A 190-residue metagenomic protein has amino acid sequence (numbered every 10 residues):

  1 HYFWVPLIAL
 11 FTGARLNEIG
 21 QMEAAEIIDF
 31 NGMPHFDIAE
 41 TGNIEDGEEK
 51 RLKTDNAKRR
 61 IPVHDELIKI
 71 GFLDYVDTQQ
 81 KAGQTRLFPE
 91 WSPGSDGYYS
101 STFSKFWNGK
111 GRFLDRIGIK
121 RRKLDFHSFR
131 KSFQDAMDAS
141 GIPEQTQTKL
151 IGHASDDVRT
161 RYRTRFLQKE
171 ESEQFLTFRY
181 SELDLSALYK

Functional and structural regions predicted by a protein language model:
H1-L16, G20, F30: Basic, Lys/Arg- and aromatic-enriched nucleic-acid-binding interface segment
Y2, G32, A57, K120 (+1 more regions): Exposed loop/turn and edge beta-strand positions of beta-sandwich/beta-sheet ligand-binding modules
F3-W4, P34-F36, F72-L73, F126-F129: Tryptophan-centric aromatic hotspots in well-structured domains and transmembrane helices
L10-T12, E23-E26, E40-N43, D65-L67 (+4 more regions): Short, flexible loop/turn elements at secondary-structure junctions
T12, I61, D77-R86, P93-D96 (+2 more regions): Short, basic (Lys/Arg/His-rich) helix/loop patches that form interaction surfaces in the mid-to-C-terminal regions
Q21-G71: Conserved tyrosine-mediated DNA breakage-rejoining catalytic core shared by Y-recombinases
G42, I151-Y189: Catalytic-site neighborhood detector that most strongly recognizes the C-terminal catalytic loop/helix of tyrosine
